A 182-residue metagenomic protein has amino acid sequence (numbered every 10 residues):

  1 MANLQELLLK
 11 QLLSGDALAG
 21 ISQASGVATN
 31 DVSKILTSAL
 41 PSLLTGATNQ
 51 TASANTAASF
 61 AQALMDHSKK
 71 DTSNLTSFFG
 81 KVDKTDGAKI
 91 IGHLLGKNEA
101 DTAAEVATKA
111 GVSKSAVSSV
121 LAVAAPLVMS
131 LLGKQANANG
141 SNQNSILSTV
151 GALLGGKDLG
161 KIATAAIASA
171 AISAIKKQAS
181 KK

Functional and structural regions predicted by a protein language model:
M1-K182: A structural "flexibility-hinge" signal
